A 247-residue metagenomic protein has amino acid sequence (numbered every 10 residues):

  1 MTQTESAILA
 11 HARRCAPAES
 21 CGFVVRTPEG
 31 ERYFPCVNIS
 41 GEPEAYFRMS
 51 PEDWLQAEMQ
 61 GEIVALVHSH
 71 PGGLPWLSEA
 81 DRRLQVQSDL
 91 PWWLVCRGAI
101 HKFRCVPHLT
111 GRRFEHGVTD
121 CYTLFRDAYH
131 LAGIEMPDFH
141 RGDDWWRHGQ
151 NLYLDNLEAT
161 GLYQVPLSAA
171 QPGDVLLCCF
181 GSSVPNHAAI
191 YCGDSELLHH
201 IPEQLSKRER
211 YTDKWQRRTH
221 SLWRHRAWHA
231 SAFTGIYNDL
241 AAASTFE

Functional and structural regions predicted by a protein language model:
M1-A65, P71-R104: Conserved beta-strand-loop surface patch within small alpha/beta domains used for substrate/adaptor or ligand engagement
E58-L74, L205-S206, R210-S221: Extended, compositionally biased flexible segments
T110-E115: Second-shell loop/turn segments in exported
H116-A132: Active-site nucleophilic cysteine motif
M136-R141: Surface-exposed patches in mature extracellular/periplasmic domains of secreted proteins
G142-S206, T212: ...with weaker cross-activation on analogous glycine-rich loops/strands in unrelated enzymes
E209-E247: Glycine- and charge-enriched low-complexity intrinsically disordered segments
